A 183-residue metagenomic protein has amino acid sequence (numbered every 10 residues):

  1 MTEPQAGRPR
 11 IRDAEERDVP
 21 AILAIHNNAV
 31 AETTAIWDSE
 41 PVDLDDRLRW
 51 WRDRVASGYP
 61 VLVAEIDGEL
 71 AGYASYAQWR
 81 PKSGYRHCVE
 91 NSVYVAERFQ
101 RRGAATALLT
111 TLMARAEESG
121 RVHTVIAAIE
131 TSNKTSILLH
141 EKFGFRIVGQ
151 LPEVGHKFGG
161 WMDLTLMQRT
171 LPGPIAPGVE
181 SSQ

Functional and structural regions predicted by a protein language model:
R10-I22: A short beta-loop-alpha structural element at the N-terminal edge of CoA-dependent acyl/N-acetyltransferase catalytic
D13, P41-Q100, L109-T110, R115 (+1 more regions): Acetyl-CoA-dependent GNAT
L23-W50: Conserved GNAT-fold acetyl-CoA-binding loop/helix
H26, G68, H140, F145 (+1 more regions): Conserved active-site tyrosine of GNAT-family acetyltransferases
G68, G103, N133, G159: Conserved G/P- and acidic residue-centered "switch" motifs that form tight phosphate/ATP-binding loops in soluble
S75-Q78, S83, I126-A128, E141 (+2 more regions): Conserved catalytic-core motifs of GNAT/GCN5-like acyltransferases
Q100, I126-I137: Conserved beta-strand-loop-alpha-helix junction that forms the acyl-donor binding cleft
A116-I129: Conserved GNAT acetyl-CoA-binding A-motif
